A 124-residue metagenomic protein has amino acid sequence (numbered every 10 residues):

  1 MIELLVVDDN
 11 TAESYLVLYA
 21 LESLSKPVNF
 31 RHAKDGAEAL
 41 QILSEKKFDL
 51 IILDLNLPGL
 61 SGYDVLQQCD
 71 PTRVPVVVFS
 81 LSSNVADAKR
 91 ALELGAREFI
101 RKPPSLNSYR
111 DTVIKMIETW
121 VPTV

Functional and structural regions predicted by a protein language model:
I2-A12, V17-L21: Conserved acidic segment of CheY-like receiver
L18, H32-L50, R110: Acidic, metal-coordinating helix/loop segments flanking the phosphotransfer/catalytic sites of two-component signaling
D35, S61-D64: Acidic catalytic/metal-coordinating carboxylates
D54: Active-site residues of response regulator receiver
P58, N84: The feature encodes the CheY-like receiver
A86, P104-I114: C-terminal output helix
